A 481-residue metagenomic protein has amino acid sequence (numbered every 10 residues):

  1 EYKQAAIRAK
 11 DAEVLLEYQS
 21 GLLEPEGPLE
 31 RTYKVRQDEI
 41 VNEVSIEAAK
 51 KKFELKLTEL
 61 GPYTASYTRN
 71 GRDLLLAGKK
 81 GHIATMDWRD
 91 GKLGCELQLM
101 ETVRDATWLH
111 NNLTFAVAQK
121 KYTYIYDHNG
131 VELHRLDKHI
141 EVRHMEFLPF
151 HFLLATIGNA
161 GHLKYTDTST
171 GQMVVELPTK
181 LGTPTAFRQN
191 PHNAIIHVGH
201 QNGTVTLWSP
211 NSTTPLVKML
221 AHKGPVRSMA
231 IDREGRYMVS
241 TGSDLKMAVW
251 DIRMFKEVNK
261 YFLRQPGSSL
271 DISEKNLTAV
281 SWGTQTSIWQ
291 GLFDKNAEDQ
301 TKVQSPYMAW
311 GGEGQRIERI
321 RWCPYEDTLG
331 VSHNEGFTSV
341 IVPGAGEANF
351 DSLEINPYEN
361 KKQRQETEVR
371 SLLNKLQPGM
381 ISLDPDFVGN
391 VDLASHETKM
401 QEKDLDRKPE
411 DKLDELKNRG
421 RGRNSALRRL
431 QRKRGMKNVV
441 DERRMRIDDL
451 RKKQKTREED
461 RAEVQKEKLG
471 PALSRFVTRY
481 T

Functional and structural regions predicted by a protein language model:
E1-K34, E39-E43, T284-Q285, L292-T481: Terminal intrinsically disordered, low-complexity extensions flanking WD-repeat/beta-propeller proteins
E1-N202, T206-W208, K218-L220, W282 (+3 more regions): WD40 beta-propeller repeat fold
A49, D90-G91, G130, T170-G171 (+6 more regions): Residue-level signal for glycine
K120, L136, T213, G242 (+3 more regions): Cationic, beta-structured binding surfaces that engage anionic biopolymers and membranes
F152-L153, N193-H197, A221, P225 (+3 more regions): Extended alpha-solenoid helical-repeat scaffolds
N202-T204, N211-T214, M219-M238, D244-K246: Beta-propeller domains
D232, V249, M254-F255, D271: Active-site-proximal segments of catalytic enzyme domains that coordinate small-molecule cofactors or metal ions
R264-N296: Loop/turn-rich, solvent-exposed surfaces of beta-rich toroidal or solenoidal domains
